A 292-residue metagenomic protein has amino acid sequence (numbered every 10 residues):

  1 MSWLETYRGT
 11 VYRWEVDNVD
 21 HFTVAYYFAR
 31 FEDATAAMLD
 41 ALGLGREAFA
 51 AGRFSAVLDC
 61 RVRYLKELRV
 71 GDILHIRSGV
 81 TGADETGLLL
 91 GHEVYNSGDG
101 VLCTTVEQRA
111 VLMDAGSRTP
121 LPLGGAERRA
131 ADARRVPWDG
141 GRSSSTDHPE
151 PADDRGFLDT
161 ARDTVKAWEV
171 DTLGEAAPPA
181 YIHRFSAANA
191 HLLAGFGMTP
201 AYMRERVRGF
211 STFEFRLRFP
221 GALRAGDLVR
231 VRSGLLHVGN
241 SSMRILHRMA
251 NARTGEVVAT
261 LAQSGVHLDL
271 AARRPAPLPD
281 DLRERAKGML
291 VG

Functional and structural regions predicted by a protein language model:
M1-D59, V111-E214, D269-G292: Hot-dog-fold acyl-thioester-processing enzymes
W3-Y7, R63-I73, G79-E150, F219 (+2 more regions): HotDog/MaoC-like acyl-thioester-processing domains
